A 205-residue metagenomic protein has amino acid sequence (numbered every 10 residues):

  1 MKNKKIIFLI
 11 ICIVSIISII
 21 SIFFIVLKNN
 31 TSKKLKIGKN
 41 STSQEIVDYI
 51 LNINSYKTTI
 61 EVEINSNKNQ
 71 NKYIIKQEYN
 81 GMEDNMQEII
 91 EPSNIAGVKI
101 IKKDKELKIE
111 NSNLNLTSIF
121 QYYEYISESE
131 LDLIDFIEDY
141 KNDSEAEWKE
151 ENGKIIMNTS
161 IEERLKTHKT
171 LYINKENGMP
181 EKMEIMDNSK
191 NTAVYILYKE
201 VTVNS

Functional and structural regions predicted by a protein language model:
K2-G81, S205: N-terminal leader/targeting segments and the immediate start of mature chains
N52-S55, Q77-N85, I101-E106, E151-N152 (+2 more regions): Short, solvent-exposed coil/turn segments at beta-strand boundaries
S55, I95-G97, N142: A glycine-biased structural micro-motif
K57-T58, I100-K102, I185, I196-Y198: Extended beta-sheet lipid-handling architectures
S66-Q70, P92-A96, R164, S189-T192: Solvent-exposed loop/turn segments connecting transmembrane beta-strands in outer-membrane beta-barrel proteins
K76-L131: An acidic-aromatic
D135-E147: A short, amphipathic edge element
W148-S205: Gly/Pro-enriched, hydrophobic low-complexity segments that function as extracytoplasmic propeptides/linkers
